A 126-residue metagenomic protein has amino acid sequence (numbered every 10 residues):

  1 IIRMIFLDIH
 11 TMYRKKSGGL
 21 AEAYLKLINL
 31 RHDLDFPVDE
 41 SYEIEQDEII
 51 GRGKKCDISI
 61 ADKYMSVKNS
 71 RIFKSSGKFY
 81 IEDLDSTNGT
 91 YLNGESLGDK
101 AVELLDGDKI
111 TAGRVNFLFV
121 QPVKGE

Functional and structural regions predicted by a protein language model:
I1-A61, K124-E126: Intrinsically disordered, low-complexity acidic Ser/Thr-rich regulatory segments
R31-D33, S76, E95-S96, V123: Solvent-exposed strand-loop boundary residues in beta-sheet-rich modules
E43-N116: Forkhead-associated
F117-G125: Short, Lys/Arg- and Gly-enriched loop/turn segments at beta-strand edges
